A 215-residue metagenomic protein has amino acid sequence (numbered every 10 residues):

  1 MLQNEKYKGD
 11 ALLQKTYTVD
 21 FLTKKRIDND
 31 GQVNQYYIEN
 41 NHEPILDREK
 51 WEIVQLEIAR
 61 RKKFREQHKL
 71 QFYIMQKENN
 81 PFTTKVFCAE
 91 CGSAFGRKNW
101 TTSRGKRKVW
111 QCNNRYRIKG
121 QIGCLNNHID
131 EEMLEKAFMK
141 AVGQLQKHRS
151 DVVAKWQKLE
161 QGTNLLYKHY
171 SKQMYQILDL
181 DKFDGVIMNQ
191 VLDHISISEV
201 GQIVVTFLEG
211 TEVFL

Functional and structural regions predicted by a protein language model:
M1-K136, V142-Y170, F183, V191-L215: Conserved catalytic breakage-reunion loop centered on the nucleophilic residue
Q173-I177: Short, hydrophobic/π-rich interface segment
